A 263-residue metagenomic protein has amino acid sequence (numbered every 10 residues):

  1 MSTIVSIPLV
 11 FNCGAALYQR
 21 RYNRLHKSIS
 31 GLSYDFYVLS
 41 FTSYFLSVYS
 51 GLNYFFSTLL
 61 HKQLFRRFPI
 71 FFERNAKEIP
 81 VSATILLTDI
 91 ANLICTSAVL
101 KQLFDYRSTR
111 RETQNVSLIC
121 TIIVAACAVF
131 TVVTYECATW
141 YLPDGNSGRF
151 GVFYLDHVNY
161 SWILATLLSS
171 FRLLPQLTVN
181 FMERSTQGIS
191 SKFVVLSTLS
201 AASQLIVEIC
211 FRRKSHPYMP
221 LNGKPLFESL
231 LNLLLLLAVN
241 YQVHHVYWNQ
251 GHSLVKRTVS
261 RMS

Functional and structural regions predicted by a protein language model:
M1-S263: Alpha-helical membrane-protein topology signature
